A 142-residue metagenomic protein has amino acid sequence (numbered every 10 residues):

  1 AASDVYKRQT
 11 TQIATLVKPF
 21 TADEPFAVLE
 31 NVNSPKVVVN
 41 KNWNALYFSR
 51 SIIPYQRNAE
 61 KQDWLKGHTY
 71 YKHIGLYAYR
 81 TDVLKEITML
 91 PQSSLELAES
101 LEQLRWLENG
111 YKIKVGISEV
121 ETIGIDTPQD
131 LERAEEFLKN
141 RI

Functional and structural regions predicted by a protein language model:
A1-Y6: Short, small-residue-biased leader/transition segments that mark boundaries at the very start of proteins
R8-T11, Y111: Short, high-confidence coil segments that cap the C-terminus of an alpha-helix and link into the following beta-strand
T10-A14, N44-F48, V83: Short, structured loop/turn "capping" segments at alpha-beta junctions
A14-A27, V32-K36: Short beta-strand-to-loop element that shapes/binds the nucleotide-sugar donor at the catalytic cleft/hinge
V17, S49, I117-E119: Residues at the C-termini of beta-strands that transition into short coil/loop
T21-D23, Y55, I123: Generic structural signal for helix capping and beta-alpha/helix-loop junctions
P35-G67: Short, flexible, basic/aromatic active-site loop/helix in glycosyltransferases
Q62-I142: Conserved alpha/beta core of the MobA/IspD/sugar-nucleotide pyrophosphorylase nucleotidyltransferase superfamily
